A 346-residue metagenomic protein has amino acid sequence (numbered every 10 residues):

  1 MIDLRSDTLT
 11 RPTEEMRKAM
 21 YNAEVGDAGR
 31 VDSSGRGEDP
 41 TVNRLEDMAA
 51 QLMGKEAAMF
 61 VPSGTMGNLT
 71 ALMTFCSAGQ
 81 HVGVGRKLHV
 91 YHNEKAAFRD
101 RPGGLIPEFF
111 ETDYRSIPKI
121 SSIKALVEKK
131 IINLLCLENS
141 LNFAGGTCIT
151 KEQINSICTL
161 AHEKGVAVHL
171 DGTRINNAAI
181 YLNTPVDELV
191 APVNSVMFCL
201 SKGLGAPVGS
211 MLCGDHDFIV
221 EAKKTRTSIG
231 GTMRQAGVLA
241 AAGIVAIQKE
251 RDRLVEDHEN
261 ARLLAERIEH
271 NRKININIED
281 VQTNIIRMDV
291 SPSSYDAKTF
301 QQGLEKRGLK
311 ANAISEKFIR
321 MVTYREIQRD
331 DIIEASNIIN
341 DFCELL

Functional and structural regions predicted by a protein language model:
I2-V290, S294-Q302, K306-R307, N312-F318 (+2 more regions): Conserved PLP-enzyme active-site core in the AAT-like
